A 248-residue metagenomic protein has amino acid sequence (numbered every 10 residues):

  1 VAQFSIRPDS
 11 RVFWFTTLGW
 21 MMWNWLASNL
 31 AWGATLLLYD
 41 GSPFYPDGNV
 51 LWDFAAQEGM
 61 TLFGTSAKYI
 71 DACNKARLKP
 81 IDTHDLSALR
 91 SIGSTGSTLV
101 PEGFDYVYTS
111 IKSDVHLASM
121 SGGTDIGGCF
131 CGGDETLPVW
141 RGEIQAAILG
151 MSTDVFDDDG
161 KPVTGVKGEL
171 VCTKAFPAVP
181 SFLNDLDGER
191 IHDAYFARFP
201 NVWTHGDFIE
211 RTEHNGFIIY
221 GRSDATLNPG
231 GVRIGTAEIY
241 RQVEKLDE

Functional and structural regions predicted by a protein language model:
V1-R11, G19-T61, A76: Conserved AMP-binding/adenylation subdomain of ANL enzymes
Q3, A76, F199, L246-D247: Acidic-histidine catalytic/liganding microenvironments
P8, V12, L26, A31-A34 (+3 more regions): Gly/Ser/Thr-rich phosphate-binding loop
T16: Active-site beta-alpha turn of Rossmann-fold NAD(P)-dependent dehydrogenases/reductases
F44, A56, F63, T153 (+4 more regions): AMP-binding/adenylate-forming catalytic core of the ANL superfamily
N49-W52, I81-T83, Y240: Short hydrophobic/charged patches on amphipathic alpha-helices used for structural packing and interfaces
P101, S152-K174, V179-D185, R211-H214: Conserved beta-loop-beta connector loops within the AMP-binding
R141-A147, R198-N201: Short Gly/Pro-enriched turn/cap motifs at secondary-structure boundaries
